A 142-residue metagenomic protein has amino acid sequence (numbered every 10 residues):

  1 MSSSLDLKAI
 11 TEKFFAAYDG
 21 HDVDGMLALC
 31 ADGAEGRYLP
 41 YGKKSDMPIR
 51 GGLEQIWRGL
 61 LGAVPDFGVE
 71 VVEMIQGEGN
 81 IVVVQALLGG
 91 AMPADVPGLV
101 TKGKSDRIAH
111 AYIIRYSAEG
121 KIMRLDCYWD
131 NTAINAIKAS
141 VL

Functional and structural regions predicted by a protein language model:
M1-L142: C-terminal and inter-domain tail/linker signature
